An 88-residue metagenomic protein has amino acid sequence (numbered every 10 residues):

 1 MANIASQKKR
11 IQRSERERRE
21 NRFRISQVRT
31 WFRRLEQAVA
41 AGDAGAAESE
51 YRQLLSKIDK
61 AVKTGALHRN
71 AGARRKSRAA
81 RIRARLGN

Functional and structural regions predicted by a protein language model:
A2-N88: Ribosome large-subunit tunnel/peptidyl-transferase-proximal elements
